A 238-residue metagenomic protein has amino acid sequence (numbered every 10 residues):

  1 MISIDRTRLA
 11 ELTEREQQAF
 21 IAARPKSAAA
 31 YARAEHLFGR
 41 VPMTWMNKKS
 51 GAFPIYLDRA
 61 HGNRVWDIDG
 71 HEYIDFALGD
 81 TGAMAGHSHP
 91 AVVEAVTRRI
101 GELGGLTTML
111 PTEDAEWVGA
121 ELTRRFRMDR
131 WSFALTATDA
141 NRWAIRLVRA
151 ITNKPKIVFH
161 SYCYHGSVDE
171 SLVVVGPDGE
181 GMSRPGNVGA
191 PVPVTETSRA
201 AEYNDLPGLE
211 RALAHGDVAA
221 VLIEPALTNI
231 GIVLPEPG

Functional and structural regions predicted by a protein language model:
M1-E11: Short, compositionally biased low-complexity segments
I2, E72-P155: Glycine-rich loop-to-alpha-helix module at the N-terminal edge of alpha/beta enzyme cores
L9-R59: Active-site-adjacent loop/helix segments that line or gate small-molecule/cofactor pockets in enzymes
P54-F76: Active-site and channel-lining beta-strand-loop segments that bind or position nucleotide-derived/phosphorylated
D75-A77, V221-L227: Short beta-strands and strand-loop turn motifs
M109-L110, L135, A200, I230-L234: Alpha-helix capping and helix-loop boundary segments enriched in small/acidic/polar residues
G119-A220: PLP-dependent aspartate aminotransferase-fold enzymes
L206-P207, R211, A226-G238: Active-site core of PLP-dependent enzymes with the aminotransferase class I/II
